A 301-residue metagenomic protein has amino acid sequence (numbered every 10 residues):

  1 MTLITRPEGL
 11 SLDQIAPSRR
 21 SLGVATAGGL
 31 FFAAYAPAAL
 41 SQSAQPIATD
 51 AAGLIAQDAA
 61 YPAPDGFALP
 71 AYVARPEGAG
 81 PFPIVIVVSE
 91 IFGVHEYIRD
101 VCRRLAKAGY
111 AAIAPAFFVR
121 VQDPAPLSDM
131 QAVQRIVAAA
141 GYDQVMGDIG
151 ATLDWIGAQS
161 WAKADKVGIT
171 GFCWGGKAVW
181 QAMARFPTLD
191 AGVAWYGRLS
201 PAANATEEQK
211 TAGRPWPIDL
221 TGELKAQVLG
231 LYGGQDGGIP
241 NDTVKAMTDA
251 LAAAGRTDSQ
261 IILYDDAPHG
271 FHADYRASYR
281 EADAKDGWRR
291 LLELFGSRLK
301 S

Functional and structural regions predicted by a protein language model:
M1-P17: N-terminal secretory signal peptides
A16-S21, L30-P46: N-terminal twin-arginine translocation
A44-E77: N-terminal cap/lid segment of alpha/beta-hydrolase-fold proteins
P81-E90: Short beta-strand element of the alpha/beta-hydrolase
F118-D143, A273-D274: Cap/lid segment of the alpha/beta-hydrolase catalytic domain
Q134-A158: Alpha/beta-hydrolase active-site loop
A151-P217: Primarily recognizes the serine-hydrolase "nucleophile elbow" in alpha/beta-hydrolase and SGNH/GDSL folds
G230-Y232: Short beta-strand/loop motif that positions the catalytic acidic residue of the alpha/beta-hydrolase fold
